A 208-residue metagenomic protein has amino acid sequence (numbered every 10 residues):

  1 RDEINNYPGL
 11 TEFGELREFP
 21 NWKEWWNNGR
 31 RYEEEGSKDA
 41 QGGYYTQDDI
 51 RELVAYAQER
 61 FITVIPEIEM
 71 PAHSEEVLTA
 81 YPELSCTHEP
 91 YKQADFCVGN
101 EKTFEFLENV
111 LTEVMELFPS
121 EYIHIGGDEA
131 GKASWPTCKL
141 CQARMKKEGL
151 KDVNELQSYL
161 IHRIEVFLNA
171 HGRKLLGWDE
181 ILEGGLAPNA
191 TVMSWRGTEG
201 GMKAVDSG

Functional and structural regions predicted by a protein language model:
R1-R173: Substrate-binding cleft of carbohydrate-active enzyme catalytic domains
A80-L84, A133-S134, L176-S207: Substrate-binding cleft/loops of secretory-pathway carbohydrate-active enzymes
